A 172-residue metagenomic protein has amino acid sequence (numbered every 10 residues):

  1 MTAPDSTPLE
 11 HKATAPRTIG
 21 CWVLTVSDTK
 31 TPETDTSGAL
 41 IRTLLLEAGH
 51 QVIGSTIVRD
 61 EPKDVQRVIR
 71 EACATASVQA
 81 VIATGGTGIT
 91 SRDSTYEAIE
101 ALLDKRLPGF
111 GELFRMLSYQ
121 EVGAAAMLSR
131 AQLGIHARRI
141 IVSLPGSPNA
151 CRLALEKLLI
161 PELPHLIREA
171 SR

Functional and structural regions predicted by a protein language model:
M1-R172: Non-catalytic beta/alpha edge segments that cap or flank active sites
